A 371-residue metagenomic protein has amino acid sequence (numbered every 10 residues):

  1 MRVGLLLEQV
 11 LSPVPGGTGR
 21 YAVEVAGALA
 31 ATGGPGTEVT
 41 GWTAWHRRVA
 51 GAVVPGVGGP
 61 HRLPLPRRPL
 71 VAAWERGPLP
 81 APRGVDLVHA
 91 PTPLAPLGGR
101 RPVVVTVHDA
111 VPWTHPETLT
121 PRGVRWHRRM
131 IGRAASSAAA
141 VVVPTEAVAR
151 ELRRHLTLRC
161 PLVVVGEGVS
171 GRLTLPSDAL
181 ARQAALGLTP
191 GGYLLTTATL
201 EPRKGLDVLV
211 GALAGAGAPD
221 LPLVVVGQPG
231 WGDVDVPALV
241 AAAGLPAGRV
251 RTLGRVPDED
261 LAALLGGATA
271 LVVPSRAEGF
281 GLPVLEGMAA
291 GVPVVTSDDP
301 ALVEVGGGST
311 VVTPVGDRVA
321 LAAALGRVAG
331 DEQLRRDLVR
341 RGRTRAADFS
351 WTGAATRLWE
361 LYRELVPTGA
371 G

Functional and structural regions predicted by a protein language model:
M1-G371: Carbohydrate transferase catalytic cores enriched for Leloir-type hexosyltransferases
